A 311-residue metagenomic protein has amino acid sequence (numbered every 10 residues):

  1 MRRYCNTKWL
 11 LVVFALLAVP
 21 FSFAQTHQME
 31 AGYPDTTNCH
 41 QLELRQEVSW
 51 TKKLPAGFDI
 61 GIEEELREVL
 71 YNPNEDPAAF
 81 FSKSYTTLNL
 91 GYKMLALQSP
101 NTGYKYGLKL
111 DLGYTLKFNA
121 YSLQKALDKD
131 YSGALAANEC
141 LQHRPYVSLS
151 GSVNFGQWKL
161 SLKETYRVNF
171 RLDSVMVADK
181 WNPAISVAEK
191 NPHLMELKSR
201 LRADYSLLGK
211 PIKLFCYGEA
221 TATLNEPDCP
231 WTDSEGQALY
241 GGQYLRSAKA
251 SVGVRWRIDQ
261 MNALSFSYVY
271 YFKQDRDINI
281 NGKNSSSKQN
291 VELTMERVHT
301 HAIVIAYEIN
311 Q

Functional and structural regions predicted by a protein language model:
A24-A78, N310: Short glycine/proline- and aromatic-enriched beta-strand/turn motifs that initiate or cap beta-hairpins
M29-A31, I60-E64, L110-L112, L149 (+4 more regions): Membrane-embedded beta-strand positions of outer-membrane beta-barrel proteins
M29-T36, E64-L70, M94, Y114-S122 (+5 more regions): Transmembrane beta-strands of outer-membrane beta-barrel pores
G32-T36, L70-A78, D130-A136, K180-K190 (+2 more regions): Extracellular loop and loop/strand-boundary signature of outer-membrane beta-barrel proteins
H40-L44, F80-T86, Y106, E139-P145 (+3 more regions): Residues that define the transmembrane beta-barrel architecture of outer-membrane proteins
Q46-K52, L88-M94, V147-V153, E164-Y166 (+3 more regions): Residues on the lipid-exposed face of transmembrane beta-strands in outer-membrane beta-barrel proteins
A56-I62, L97-L112, G156-L160, G209-L214 (+1 more regions): Repeated loop/turn-to-beta-strand initiation elements of outer-membrane beta-barrel proteins
S161, C216, P227-C229, S234-G236 (+1 more regions): Predominantly the C-terminal beta-signal and adjacent terminal strand-loop region of outer-membrane beta-barrel
